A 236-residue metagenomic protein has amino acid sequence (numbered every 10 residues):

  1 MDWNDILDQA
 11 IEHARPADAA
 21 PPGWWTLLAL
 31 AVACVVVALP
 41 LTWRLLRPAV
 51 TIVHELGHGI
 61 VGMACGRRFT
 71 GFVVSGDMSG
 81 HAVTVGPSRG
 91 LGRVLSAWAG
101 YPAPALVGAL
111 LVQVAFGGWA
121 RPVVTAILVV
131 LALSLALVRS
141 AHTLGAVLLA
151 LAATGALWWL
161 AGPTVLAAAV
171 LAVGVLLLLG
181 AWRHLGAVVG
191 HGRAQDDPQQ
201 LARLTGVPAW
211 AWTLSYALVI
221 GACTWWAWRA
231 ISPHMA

Functional and structural regions predicted by a protein language model:
D2-A29, H81-H234: Metalloprotease/metallohydrolase-associated module, dominated by Zn2+-dependent proteases
A29-W43: N-terminal signal-anchor/start-transfer transmembrane helix
P40-R93: Small-residue-rich helix-interface/hinge motifs
